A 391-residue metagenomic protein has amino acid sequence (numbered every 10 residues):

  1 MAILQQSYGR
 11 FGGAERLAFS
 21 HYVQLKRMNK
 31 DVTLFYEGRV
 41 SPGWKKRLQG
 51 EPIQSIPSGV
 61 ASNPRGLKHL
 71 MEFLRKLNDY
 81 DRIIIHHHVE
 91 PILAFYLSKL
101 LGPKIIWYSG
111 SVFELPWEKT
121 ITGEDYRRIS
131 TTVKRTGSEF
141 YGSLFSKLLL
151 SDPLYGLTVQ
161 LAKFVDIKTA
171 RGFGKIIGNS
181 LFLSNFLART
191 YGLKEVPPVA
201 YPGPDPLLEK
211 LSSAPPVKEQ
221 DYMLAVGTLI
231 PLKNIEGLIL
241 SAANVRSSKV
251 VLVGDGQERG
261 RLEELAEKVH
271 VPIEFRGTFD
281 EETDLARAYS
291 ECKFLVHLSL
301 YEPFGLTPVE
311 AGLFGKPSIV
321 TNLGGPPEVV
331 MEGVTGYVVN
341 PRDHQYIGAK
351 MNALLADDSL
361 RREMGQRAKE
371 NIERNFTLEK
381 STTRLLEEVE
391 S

Functional and structural regions predicted by a protein language model:
L74, F113-L115, Y126-I176: Membrane-proximal helix-turn-helix segments that form the acceptor-binding/catalytic region of lipid-linked
P216-K233, I239-A242, V250-V253: Conserved donor-binding/catalytic core segment of Leloir-type glycosyltransferases
E263-F279, T283: Nucleotide-activated donor-binding/catalytic signature segment of Leloir-type glycosyltransferases, i.e., the conserved
T278, R287-C292: Short alpha-helical donor nucleotide-sugar binding micro-motif in glycosyltransferases
L300: Aromatic "clamp/platform" in nucleotide-sugar-dependent glycosyltransferases that forms part of the donor/acceptor
P317-V320: Short hydrophobic beta-strand element within catalytic cores of glycosyltransferases and related nucleotide-activated
E332-G333, Y337-H344, A353-S359: Conserved acidic donor-binding segment of nucleotide-sugar-dependent glycosyltransferases
Y346, A353, L360-N375, S381-E387: A short, well-ordered alpha-helix in the C-terminal region of glycosyltransferases
